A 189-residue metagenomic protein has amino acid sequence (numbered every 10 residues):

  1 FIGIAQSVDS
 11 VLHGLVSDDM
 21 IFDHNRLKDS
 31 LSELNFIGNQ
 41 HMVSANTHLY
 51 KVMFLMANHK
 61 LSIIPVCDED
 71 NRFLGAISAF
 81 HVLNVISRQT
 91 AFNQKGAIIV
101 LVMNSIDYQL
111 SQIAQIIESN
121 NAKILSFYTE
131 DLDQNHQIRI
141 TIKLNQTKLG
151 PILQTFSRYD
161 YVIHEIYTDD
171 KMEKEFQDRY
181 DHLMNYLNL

Functional and structural regions predicted by a protein language model:
Q6-L12, F22-A57, L61, V66-E69 (+4 more regions): Bateman/CBS regulatory modules and CBS-like beta-alpha motifs in cytosolic regions of diverse proteins
S7, D18, A79: ATP/adenylate-binding site constellation spanning eukaryotic-like Ser/Thr protein kinases, ABC-transporter
H13-G14, G75, R139-L144: A short beta-strand motif that forms the metal-chelation/ATP-contact edge of phosphoryl-transfer active sites
M20-I21, H81-V82, Q154, Y161: Histidine- and aromatic-rich ligand-binding microenvironments
K95-L189: A conserved regulatory-domain signal marking ACT and ACT-like small-molecule sensing domains and adjacent regulatory
